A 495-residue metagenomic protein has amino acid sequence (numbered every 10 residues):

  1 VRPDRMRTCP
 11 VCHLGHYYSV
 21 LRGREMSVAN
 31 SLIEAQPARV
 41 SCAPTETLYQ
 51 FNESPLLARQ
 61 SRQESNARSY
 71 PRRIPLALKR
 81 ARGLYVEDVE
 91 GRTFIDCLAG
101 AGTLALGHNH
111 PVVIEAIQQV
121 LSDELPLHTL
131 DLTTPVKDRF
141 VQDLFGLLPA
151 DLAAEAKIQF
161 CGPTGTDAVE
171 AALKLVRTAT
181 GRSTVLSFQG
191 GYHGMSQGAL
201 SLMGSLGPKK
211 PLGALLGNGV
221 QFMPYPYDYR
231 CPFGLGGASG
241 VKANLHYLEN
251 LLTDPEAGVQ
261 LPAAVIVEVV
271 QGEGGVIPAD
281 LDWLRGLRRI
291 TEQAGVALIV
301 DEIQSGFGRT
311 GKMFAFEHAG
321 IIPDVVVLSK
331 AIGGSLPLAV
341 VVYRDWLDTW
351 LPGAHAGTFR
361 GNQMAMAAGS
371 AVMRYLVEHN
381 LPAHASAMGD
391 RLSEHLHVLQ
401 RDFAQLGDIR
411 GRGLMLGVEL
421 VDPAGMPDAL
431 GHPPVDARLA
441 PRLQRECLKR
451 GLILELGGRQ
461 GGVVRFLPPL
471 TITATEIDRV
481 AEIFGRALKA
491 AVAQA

Functional and structural regions predicted by a protein language model:
C9-C12: Cysteine-centered motifs
L14-Y17, A43: Short hydrophobic alpha-helical segments enriched in small aliphatic residues
Y17-Y18, M26: A general signal for intrinsically disordered, low-complexity N-terminal leader regions
S27-A495: Conserved N-terminal phosphate-binding loop of PLP-dependent enzymes in the Aspartate aminotransferase
